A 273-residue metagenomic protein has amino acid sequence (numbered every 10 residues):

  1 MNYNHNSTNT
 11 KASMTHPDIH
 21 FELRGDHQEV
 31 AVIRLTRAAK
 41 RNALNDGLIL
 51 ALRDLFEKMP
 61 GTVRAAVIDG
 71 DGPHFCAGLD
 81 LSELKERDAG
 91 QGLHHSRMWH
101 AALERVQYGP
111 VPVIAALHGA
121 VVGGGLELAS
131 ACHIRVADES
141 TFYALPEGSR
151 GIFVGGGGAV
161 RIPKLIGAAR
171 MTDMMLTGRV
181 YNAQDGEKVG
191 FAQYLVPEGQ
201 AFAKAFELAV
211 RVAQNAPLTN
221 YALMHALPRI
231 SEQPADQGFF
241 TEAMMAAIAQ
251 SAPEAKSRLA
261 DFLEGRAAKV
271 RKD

Functional and structural regions predicted by a protein language model:
N2-Q28, M59, G178-Q184, A203-D273: C-terminal alpha-helix plus adjacent terminal tail
Y3-D71, G90, E104: Conserved CoA-thioester-binding segment of acyl-CoA-metabolizing enzymes
I19-L23, E104-L218, A247: Crotonase-fold acyl-CoA enzyme core
E22, D46, L50, D54-G61 (+9 more regions): Replace "anionic and nucleotidyl ligands
I33, I68, D80, L128-S130 (+3 more regions): Hydrophobic/aromatic residues within transmembrane alpha-helices of multi-pass small-molecule transporters
N42, L84-E86, E147, R229-E232: A short acidic, helix-capping loop that chelates divalent metal ions and anchors anionic groups
L50, T172-D173, F240, M244: Amphipathic alpha-helical segments that line or abut small-molecule/effector binding pockets and mediate allosteric
L50-R53, T62, G70-R105, V121 (+1 more regions): Glycine- (often His-adjacent) and acidic-residue-rich active-site loop that binds/positions the CoA thioester
